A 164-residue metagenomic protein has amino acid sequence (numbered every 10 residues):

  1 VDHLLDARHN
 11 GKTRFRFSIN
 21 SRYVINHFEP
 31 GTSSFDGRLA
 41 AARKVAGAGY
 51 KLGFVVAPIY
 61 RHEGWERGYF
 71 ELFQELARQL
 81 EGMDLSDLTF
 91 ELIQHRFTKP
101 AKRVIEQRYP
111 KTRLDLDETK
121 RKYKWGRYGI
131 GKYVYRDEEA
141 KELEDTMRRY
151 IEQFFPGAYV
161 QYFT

Functional and structural regions predicted by a protein language model:
V1-E118: Conserved AdoMet/S-adenosylmethionine-binding subsite of the radical SAM
M83, E91-T164: C-terminal accessory extensions appended to soluble enzyme cores
